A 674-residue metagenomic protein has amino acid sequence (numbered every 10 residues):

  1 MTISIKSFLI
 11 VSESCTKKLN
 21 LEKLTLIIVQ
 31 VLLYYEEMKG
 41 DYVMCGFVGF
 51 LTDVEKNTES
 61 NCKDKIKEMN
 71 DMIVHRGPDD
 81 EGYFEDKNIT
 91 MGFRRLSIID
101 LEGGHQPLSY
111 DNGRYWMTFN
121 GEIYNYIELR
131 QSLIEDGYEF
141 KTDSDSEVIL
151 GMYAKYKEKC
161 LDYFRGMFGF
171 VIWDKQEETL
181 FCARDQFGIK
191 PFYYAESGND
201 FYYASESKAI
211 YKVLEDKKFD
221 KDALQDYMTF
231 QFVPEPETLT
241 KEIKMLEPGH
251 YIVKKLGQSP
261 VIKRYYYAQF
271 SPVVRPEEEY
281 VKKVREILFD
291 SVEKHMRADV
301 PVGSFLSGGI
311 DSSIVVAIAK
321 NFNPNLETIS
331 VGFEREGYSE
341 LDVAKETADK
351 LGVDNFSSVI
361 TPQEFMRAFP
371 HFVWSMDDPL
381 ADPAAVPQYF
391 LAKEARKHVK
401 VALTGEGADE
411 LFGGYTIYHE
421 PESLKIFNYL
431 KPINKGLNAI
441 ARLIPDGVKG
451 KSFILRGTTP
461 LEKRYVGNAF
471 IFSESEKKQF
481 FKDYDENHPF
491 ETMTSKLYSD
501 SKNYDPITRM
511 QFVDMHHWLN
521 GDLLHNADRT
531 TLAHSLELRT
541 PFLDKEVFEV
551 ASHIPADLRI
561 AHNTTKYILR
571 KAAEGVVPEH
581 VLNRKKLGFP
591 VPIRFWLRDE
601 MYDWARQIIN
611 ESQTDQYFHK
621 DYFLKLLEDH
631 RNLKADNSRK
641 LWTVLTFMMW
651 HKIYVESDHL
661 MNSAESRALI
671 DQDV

Functional and structural regions predicted by a protein language model:
T2-S7, S12-C15: Low-acidity, Ser/Thr- and Arg-rich intrinsically disordered low-complexity segments
K17-K23: Polybasic, lysine-rich low-complexity intrinsically disordered segments
V29-V43: Short, Lys/Arg-enriched N-terminal segments with co-localized hydrophobic residues within the first ~10-30 amino acids
K39-F47, D53, K241-P248, S259 (+4 more regions): Adenosyl-5′-phosphate
D41-M376, Q388, A392, G575 (+4 more regions): Cysteine-centered catalytic environments shared across enzyme families
V373-W374, T416-S423, H659-N662: Short secondary-structure boundary/capping segments
F390-G447, W518, A527-V547: Active-site adenylate/phosphate-handling loop in enzymes that bind or generate adenylated species
